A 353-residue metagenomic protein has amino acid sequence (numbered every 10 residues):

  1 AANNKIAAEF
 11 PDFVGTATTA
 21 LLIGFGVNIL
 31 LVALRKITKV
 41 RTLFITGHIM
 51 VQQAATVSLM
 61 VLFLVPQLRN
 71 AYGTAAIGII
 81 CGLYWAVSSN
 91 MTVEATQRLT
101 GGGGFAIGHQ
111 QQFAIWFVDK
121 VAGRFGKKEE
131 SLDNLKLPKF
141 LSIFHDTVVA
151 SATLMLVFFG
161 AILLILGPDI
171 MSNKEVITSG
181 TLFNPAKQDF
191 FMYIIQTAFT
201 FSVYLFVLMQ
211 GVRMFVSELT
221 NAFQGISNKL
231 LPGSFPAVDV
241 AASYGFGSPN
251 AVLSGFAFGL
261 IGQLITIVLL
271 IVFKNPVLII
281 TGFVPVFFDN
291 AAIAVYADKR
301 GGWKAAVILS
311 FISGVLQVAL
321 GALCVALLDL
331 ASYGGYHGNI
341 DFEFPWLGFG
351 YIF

Functional and structural regions predicted by a protein language model:
A1, E9-E218, L230, S234-V238 (+1 more regions): Signature of multi-pass transmembrane helix bundles
A1-N4, T266-I267: Membrane-embedded alpha-helical segments in integral membrane proteins
K36-R41, V240-V318, A326: Hydrophobic alpha-helical bundle architecture
S227: Short, basic/aromatic recognition patches that contact phosphate-bearing ligands
